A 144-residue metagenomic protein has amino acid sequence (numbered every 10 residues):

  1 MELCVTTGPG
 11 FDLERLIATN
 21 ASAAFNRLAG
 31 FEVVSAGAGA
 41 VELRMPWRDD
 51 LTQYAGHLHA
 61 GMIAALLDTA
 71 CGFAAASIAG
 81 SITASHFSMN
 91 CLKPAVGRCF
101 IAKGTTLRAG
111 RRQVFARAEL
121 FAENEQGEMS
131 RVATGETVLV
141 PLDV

Functional and structural regions predicted by a protein language model:
M1-E42: Non-catalytic linker/capping segments at the edges of enzyme domains
L3-G10, A95-G97, I101, T105-V144: HotDog/MaoC-like acyl-thioester-processing domains
N26, P46-D68: Hot-dog-fold acyl-thioester-processing enzymes
R27-A29, G39-V41, S81-F87, R98 (+2 more regions): A generic structural signal for short beta-strands and their flanking turns/coil linkers
S35-G37, W47, A79, V96 (+1 more regions): Short loop/turn positions at the edges of beta-strands in beta-sheet-rich folds
G39-P46, G104: Short, aliphatic-rich beta-strand segments
M45-W47, C91, L139-P141: Hydrophobic residues in beta-strands and at strand termini
G72-I101, T106: Hydrophobic beta-strand-centered segment that forms part of the acyl-chain substrate-binding groove
